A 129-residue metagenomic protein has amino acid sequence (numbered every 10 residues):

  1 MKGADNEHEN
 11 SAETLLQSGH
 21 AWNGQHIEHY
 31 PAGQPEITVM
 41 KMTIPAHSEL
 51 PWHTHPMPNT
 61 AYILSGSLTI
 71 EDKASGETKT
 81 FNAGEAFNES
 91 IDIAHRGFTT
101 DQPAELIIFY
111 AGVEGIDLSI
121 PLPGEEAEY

Functional and structural regions predicted by a protein language model:
M1-E36, E71, T80, L122-Y129: A short, N-terminal "cap"/entry segment at the start of jelly-roll beta-barrel domains of the cupin/DSBH fold
A32-P35, H47-Y62: A short beta-loop-beta micro-motif enriched in histidine and acidic residues
Q34-V39, P45, D92, D101-A104: Extracytoplasmic
I44-P45, A74-D92: Short acidic-glycine-tyrosine-enriched beta hairpin
E49-P51, T69, F87-G97: Histidine-centered metal-chelating micro-motifs
L50-H55, D72, K79, F98-T99: Short histidine-centered beta-strand/loop micro-motifs that create catalytic or ligand/metal-coordination sites
H55-A74, E85: Glycine- and acidic-residue-biased ligand/ion/polar-headgroup-sensing regions
I91-D117: Ligand-binding loop in jelly-roll beta-barrel domains
